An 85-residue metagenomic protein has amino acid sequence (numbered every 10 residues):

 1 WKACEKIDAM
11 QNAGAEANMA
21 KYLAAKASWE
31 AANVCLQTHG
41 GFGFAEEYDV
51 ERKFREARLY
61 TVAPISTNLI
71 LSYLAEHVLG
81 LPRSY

Functional and structural regions predicted by a protein language model:
W1-Y85: Alpha-helical interface subdomain recognition
